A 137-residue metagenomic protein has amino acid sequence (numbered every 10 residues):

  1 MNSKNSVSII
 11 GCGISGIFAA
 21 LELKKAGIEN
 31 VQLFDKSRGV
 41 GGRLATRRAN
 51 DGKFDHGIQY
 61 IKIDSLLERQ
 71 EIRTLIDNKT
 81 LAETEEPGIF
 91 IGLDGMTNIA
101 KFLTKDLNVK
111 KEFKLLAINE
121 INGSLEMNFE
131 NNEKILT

Functional and structural regions predicted by a protein language model:
S3-N5, E130-T137: Core beta-strand elements of the Rossmann-like FAD/NAD(P) dinucleotide-binding domain in flavoenzyme oxidoreductases
S8-C12, E22-N50: Glycine-rich FAD pyrophosphate-binding loop
G16-I17: N-terminal Rossmann-fold NAD(P) dinucleotide-binding loop
S37-R38, L44-A82: N-terminal FAD cofactor-binding segment of flavoenzymes
Y60-L67, L81-T104: Short beta-strand to alpha-helix junction loop
L81-A82, L125-N128: Short polybasic amphipathic segments
T104-K110: A structural motif corresponding to the C-terminal end of an alpha-helix and its immediate exit/capping segment
K111-E126: A conserved short coil-to-beta-strand element within the FAD-binding core of flavoproteins
